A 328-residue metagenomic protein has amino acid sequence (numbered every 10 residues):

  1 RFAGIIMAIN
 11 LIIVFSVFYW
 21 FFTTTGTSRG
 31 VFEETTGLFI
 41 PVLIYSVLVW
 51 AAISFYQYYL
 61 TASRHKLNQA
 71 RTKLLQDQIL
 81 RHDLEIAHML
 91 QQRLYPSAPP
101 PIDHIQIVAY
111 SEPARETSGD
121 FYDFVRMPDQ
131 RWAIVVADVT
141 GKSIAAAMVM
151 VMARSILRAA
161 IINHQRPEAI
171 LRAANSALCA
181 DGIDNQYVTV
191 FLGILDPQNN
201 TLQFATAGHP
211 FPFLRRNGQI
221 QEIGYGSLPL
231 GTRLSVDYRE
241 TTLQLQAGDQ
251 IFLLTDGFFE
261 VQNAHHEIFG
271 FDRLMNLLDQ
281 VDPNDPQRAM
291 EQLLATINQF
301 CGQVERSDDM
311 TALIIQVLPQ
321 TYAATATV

Functional and structural regions predicted by a protein language model:
R1-L38: Hydrophobic transmembrane alpha-helices
F21, T25, R29, Y56 (+2 more regions): Membrane-interfacial segments
I40-T72: Juxtamembrane or sensor-core-proximal signal-transducing alpha helices that couple sensory domains to cytosolic
N68-I251, G302-V328: … and, occasionally, acidic/histidine-rich disordered N-termini of signaling adaptors
P167-C179, L274, P286-N298: Short, well-structured alpha-helical segments that form the helix of a local strand-helix-strand
L214-R216, Q262-I268: Cytochrome P450 core scaffold surrounding the K-helix E-X-X-R motif and the conserved "meander" helix-loop region
D256: Conserved catalytic-loop aspartate of Hanks-type protein kinases
E267-D282: Divalent-cation-assisted or electrostatically stabilized phosphate/pyrophosphate-binding catalytic cores
